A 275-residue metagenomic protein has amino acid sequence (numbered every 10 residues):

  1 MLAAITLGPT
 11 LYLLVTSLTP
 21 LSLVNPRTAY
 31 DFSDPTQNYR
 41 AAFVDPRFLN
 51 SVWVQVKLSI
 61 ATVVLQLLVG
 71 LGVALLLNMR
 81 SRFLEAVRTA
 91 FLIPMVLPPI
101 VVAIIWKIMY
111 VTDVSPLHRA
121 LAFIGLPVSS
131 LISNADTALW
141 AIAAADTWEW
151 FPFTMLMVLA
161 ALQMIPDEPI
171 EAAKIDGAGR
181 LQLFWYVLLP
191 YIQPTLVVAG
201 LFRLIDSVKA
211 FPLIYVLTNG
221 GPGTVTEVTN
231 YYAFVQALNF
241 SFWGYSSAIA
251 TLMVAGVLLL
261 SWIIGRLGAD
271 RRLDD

Functional and structural regions predicted by a protein language model:
M1-D275: A structural signal for multi-pass alpha-helical bundles of membrane permease subunits that mediate small-molecule
